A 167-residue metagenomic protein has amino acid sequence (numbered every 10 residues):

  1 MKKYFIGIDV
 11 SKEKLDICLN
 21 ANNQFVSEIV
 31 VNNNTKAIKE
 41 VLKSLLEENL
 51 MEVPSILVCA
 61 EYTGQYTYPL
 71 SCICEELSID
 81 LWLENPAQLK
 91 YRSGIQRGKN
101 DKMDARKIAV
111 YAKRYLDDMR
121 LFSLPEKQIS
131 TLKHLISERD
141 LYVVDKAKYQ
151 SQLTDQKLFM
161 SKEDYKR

Functional and structural regions predicted by a protein language model:
K2-A21, I108: Gly/Thr-rich phosphate-binding beta-strand-loop-beta motif of the actin/hexokinase/Hsp70
K12, G64, Q88: Short, glycine/acidic-enriched loop or turn micro-motifs at the edges of active sites
K12-K39: Short glycine-rich, Thr/Ser-proximal phosphate-binding strand/loop in the N-terminal lobe of ATP-dependent enzymes
S27, S78-N85: Short hydrophobic/aromatic-enriched beta-strand-loop microsegments
K36-S55: Short, basic/hydrophobic alpha-helical segments
P54-Y66: Short glycine-rich phosphate-binding loop at a beta-alpha junction
E75: Anion (oxyanion) recognition and catalysis
W82, P86-R167: Long, charge-rich intrinsically disordered scaffolds of nucleic-acid metabolism proteins
